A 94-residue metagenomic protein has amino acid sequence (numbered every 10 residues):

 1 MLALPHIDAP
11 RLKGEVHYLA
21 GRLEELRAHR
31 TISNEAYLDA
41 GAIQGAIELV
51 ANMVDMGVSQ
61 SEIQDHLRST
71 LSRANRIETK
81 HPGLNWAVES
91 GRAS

Functional and structural regions predicted by a protein language model:
M1-H6, R11, H17-S94: Long, low-complexity or tandemly repetitive, helically biased scaffold regions used for multimeric assembly/adhesion
